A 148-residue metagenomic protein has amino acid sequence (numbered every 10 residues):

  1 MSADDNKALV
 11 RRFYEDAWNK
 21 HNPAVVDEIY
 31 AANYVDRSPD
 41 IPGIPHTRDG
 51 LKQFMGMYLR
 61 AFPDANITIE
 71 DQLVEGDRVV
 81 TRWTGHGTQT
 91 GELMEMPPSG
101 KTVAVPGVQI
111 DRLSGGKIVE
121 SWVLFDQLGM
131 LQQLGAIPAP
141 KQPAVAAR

Functional and structural regions predicted by a protein language model:
M1-R148: C-terminal and inter-domain tail/linker signature
